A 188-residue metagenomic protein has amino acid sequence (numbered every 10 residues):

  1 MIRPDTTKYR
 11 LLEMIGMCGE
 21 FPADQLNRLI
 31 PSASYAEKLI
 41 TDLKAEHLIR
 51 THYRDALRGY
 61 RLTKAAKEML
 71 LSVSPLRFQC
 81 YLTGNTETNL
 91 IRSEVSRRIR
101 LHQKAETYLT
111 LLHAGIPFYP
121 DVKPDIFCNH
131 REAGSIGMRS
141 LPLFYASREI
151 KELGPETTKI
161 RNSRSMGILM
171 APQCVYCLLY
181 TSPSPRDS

Functional and structural regions predicted by a protein language model:
M1-Y81: Basic, Lys/Arg-rich alpha-helical nucleic-acid-recognition elements, primarily the DNA-binding modules of transcription
R3, R10, R28, R50 (+10 more regions): Arginine residue identity/basic-tract feature
A23-D24, E87-N89: Glycine-/proline-rich flexible loop or hinge segments
L48-I49, T86-E87, Y180: Low-complexity, flexible helical/coil segments
T88-L178: Exposed, interaction-prone assembly regions rather than primary DNA-binding/catalytic cores
Y180-D187: Conserved small/polar residues in nucleotide/adenosyl-binding loops
